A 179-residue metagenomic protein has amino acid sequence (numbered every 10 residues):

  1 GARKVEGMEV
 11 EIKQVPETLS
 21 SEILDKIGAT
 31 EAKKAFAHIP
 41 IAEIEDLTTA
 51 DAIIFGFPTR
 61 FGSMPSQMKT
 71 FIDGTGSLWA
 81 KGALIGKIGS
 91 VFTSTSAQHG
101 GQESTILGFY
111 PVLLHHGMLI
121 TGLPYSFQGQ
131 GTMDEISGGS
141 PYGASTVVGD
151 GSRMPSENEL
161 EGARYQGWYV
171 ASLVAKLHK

Functional and structural regions predicted by a protein language model:
G1-L84, M133, D150-K179: N-terminal beta1-alpha1-beta2 submodule of the flavodoxin-like/Rossmannoid cofactor-binding fold
P58, M64, Q102-E103, P124 (+1 more regions): Gly/Ser/Thr-rich beta-alpha loop segments that engage phosphate groups in nucleotides
I85-G138: Short, glycine-/small-residue-rich phosphate/pyrophosphate-handling segment
F92-S94, V148-S152: Short, local alpha-helical segments
I136-V148: Mobile gating loops/cap/lid regions near enzyme active sites that modulate substrate access
